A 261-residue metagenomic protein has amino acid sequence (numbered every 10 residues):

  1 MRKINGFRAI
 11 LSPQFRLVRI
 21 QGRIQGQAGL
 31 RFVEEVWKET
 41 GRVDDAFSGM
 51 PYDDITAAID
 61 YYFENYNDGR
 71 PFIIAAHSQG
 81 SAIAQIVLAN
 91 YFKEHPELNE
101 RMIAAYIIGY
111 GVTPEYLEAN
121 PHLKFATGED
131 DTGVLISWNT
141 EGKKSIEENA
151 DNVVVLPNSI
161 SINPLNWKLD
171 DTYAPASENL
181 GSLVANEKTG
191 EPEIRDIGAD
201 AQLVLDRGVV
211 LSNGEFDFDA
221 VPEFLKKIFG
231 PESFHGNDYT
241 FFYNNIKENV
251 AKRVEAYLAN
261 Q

Functional and structural regions predicted by a protein language model:
M1-G22, G29: Short, surface-exposed "cap/lid" segments of acyl-processing enzymes
R2, D45-D53, S78, G236-T240: Soluble non-cytosolic domains of exported or imported proteins
R19-I24, I73-I74, A104-I107, I136-S137: Structural recognition of the beta-strand scaffold that forms the well-ordered cores of secreted hydrolase catalytic
G29-D44: Cap/lid segment of the alpha/beta-hydrolase catalytic domain
T40-R70: Helix-loop module immediately N-terminal to the HCX5R catalytic loop in PTP-like cysteine phosphatase domains
A57-D68, N90-F242, K247-K252, A256 (+1 more regions): Surface cap/lid and interfacial helix-loop subdomains adjacent to catalytic sites that gate substrate access
A75-A84: Gly/Ala-rich beta-loop-alpha elbow adjacent to hydrolase catalytic centers
Q85-A89: Short, hydrophobic alpha-helix immediately C-terminal to the catalytic nucleophile
